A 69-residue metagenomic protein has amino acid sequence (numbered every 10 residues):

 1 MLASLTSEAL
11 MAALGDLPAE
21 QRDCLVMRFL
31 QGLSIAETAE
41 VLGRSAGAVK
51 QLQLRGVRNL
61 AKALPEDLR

Functional and structural regions predicted by a protein language model:
M1-A3, A61, R69: N-terminal low-complexity Pro/Gly-rich stretches
M1-G15: Acidic, proline/glycine-rich intrinsically disordered inter-domain spacer in sigma factors
S7, Q21-R22: Short, leucine-enriched amphipathic alpha-helices that occur as contiguous helical runs
A12, R22-D23: Pre-recognition alpha-helix immediately N-terminal to the DNA-recognition helix within helix-turn-helix or winged-helix
Q21, Q31, Q51-Q53: Glutamine-centric residue-chemistry signal
C24-R28: A short pre-motif secondary-structure segment
A36, L42-E66: DNA-recognition helix of helix-turn-helix
